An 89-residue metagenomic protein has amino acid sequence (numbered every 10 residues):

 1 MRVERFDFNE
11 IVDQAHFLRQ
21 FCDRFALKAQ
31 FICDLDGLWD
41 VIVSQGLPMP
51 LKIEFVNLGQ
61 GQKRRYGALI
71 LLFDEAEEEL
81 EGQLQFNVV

Functional and structural regions predicted by a protein language model:
M1-F31, V43-V89: N-terminal intrinsically disordered, low-complexity segments enriched in P/E/S/T
D34-G37: Well-ordered alpha-helical segments embedded in enzymatic catalytic cores
